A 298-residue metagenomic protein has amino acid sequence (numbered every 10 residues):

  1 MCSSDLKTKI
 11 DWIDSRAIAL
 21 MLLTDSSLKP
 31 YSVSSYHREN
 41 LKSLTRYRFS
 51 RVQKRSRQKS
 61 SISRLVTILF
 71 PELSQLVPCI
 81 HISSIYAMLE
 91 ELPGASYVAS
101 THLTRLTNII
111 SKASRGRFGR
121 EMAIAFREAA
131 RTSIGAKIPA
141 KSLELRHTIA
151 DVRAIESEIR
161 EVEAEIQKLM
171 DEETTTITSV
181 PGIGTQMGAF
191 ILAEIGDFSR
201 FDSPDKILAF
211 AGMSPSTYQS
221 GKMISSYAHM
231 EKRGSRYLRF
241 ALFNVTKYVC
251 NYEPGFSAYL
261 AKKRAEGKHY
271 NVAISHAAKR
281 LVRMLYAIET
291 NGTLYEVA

Functional and structural regions predicted by a protein language model:
M1-A298: A detector of single, family-specific signature residues that are central to catalytic or substrate-handling motifs
